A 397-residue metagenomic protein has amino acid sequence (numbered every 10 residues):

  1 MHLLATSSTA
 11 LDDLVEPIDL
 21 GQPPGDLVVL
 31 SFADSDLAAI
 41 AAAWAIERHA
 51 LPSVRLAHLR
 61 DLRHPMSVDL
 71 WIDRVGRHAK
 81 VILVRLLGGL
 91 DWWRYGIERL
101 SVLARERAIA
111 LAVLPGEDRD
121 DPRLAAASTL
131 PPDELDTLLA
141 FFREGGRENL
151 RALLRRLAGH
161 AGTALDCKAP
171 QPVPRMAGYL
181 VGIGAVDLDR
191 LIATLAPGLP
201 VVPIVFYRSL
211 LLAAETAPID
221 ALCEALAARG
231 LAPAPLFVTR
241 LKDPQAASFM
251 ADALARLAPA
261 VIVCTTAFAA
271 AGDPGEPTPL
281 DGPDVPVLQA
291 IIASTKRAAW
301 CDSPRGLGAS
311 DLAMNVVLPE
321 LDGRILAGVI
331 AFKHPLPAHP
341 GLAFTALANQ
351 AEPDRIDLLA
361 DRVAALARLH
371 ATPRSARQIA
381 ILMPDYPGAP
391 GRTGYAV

Functional and structural regions predicted by a protein language model:
M1-V397: An N-terminal assembly and electron-transfer interface module characteristic of large anaerobic redox and radical
